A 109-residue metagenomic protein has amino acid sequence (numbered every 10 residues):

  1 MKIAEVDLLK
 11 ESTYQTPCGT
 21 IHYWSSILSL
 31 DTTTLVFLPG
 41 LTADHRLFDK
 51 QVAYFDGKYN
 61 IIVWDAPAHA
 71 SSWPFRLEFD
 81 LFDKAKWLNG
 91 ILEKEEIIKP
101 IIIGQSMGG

Functional and structural regions predicted by a protein language model:
M1-V36, G57-Y59, I97-I98: Alpha/beta-hydrolase fold catalytic core
L9, L47-K50, Y54, D83-I91: Alpha-helical elements of Rossmann-like donor-binding domains used by nucleotide-donor carbohydrate transfer enzymes
P17, T42, F82: Conserved phosphate-coordination/catalytic loops
H22-P74: Conserved HGGG/HGGXW glycine-rich cap/lid loop of the alpha/beta-hydrolase fold
I62-I103: Active-site loop/oxyanion-hole signature of alpha/beta-hydrolase fold enzymes
G104-G108: Gly/Ala-rich beta-loop-alpha elbow adjacent to hydrolase catalytic centers
